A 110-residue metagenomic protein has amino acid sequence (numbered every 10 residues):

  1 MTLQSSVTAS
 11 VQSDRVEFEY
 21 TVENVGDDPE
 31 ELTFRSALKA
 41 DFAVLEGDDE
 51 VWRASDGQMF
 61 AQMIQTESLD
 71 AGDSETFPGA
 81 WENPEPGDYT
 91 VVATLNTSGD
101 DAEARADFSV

Functional and structural regions predicted by a protein language model:
M1-A54, V92-V110: Primarily secretory-pathway and cell-envelope proteins
S10-Q12, L69, P84: Hydrophobic beta-strand core residues of beta-sandwich domains
W52-Q65: Solvent-exposed serine/threonine-rich low-complexity stretches and specific carbohydrate-binding patches
I64-D73: Short proline/glycine- and polar residue-rich coil/turn motifs
D73-S74, R105: Beta-strand-rich recognition/accessory modules
F77-P84: Short, hydrophobic beta-strand segments
E85-V92: Short glycine/proline/serine/threonine-rich loop/turn segments at secondary-structure transition edges
